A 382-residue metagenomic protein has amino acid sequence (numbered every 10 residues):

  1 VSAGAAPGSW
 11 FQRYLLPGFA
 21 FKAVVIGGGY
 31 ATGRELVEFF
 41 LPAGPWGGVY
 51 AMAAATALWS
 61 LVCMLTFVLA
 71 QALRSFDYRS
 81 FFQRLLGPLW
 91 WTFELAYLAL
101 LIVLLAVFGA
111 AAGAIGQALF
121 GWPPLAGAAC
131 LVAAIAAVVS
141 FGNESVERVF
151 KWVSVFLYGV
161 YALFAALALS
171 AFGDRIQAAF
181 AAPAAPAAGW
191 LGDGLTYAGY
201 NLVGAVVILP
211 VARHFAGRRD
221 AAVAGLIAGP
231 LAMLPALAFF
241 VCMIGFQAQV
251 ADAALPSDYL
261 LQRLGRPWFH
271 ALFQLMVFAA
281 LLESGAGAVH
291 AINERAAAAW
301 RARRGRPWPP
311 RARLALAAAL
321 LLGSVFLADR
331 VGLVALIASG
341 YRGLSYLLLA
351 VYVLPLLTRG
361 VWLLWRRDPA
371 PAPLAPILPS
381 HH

Functional and structural regions predicted by a protein language model:
G4-R13, P42-G48, Q71-L100, A118-P124 (+3 more regions): Transmembrane-helix boundary/entry motifs in multi-pass membrane transporters
W10-Y14, F39-T66, A228-L237, A338 (+2 more regions): Extracellular loop-to-transmembrane helix junctions
F11-A31, A51, L98-L101, L105 (+4 more regions): Hydrophobic, membrane-embedded alpha-helices of multi-pass small-molecule transporters
L16-K22, Y50-A57, W91-I102, A118-G142 (+7 more regions): Transmembrane alpha-helical segments of multi-pass small-molecule transport proteins
G28, L98, I102, I135 (+5 more regions): Hydrophobic alpha-helical segments and their helix-loop junctions in multi-pass secondary transporters
A53-R79, C242, F246-Q249: Juxtamembrane transmembrane-helix boundary signature
L65-V68, D174, T196, I227-L260: Extracellular/periplasmic helix-exit of transmembrane alpha-helices
V68-A72, F108-L119, V132-V153, H214-G217 (+1 more regions): Membrane-water interface regions at transmembrane-helix termini and the short interhelical loops of multi-pass membrane
